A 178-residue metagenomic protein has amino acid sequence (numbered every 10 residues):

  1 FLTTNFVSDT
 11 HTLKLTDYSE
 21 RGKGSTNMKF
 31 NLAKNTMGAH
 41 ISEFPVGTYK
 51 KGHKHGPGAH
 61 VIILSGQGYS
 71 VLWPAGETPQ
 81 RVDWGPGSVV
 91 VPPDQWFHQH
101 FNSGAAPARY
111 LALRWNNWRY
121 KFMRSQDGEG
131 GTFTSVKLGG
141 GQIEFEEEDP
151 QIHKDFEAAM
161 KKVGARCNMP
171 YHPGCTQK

Functional and structural regions predicted by a protein language model:
F1-H40, E147-K178: A short, N-terminal "cap"/entry segment at the start of jelly-roll beta-barrel domains of the cupin/DSBH fold
R21-N27, G38-H55, V71, Q95-W96: Conserved short histidine dyad/triad with adjacent acidic residue
K51-H53, G58-I63, R81-V82, V89-V90: His/acidic/aromatic-lined binding-pocket segments of jelly-roll/cupin-type domains and related regulatory beta-sandwich
G56, W96-F97, A106, N116: A generic "binding-loop/recognition-motif" signal
V61-I62, V91, A105-S125, T132: A short hydrophobic beta-strand segment most commonly corresponding to one strand of the jelly-roll/cupin
P74-D94: Short acidic-glycine-tyrosine-enriched beta hairpin
